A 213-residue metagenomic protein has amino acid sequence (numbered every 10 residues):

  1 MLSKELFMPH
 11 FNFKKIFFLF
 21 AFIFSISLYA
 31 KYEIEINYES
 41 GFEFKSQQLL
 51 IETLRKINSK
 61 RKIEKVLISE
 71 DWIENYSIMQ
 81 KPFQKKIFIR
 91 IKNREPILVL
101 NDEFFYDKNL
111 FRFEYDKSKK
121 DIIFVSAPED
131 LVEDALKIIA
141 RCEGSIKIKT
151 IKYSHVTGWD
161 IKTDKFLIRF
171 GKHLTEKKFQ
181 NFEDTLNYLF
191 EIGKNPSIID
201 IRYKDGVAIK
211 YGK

Functional and structural regions predicted by a protein language model:
L2-K213: Charged, solvent-exposed interaction patches on well-folded alpha/beta domains that mediate macromolecular contacts
